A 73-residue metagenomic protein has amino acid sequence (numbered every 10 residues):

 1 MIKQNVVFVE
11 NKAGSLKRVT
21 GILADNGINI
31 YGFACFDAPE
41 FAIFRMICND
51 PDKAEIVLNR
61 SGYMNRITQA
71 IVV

Functional and structural regions predicted by a protein language model:
M1-V73: A conserved regulatory-domain signal marking ACT and ACT-like small-molecule sensing domains and adjacent regulatory
